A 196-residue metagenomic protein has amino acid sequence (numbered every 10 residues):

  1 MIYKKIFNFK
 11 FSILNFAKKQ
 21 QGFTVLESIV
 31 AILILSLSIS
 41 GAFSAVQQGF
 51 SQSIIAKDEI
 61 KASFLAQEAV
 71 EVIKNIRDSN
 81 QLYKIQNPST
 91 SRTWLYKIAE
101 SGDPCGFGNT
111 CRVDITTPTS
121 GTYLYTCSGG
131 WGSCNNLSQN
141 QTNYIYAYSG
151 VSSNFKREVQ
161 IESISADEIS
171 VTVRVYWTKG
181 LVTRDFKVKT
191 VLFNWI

Functional and structural regions predicted by a protein language model:
M1-F23: N-terminal leader/signal peptides at the extreme start of proteins
N8-F9, L14, A31, S63 (+1 more regions): Short amphipathic alpha-helical "recognition" segments used for binding
F11-N15, E27, I54, E68 (+2 more regions): Prokaryotic Sec-type signal peptides and long signal-anchor helices with extended Leu/Ile/Val-rich h-regions
I13-N15, V25, I34, F64 (+2 more regions): Acidic/proline-rich low-complexity IDRs
K18, V30, L37-I39, Q86 (+1 more regions): Generic low-complexity, intrinsically disordered sequence content enriched in small uncharged/hydrophobic residues
Q20, K57, I73-I76: Residue-level signal for short amphipathic helical patches enriched in basic/charged and nearby hydrophobic residues
F23-Q67, N80: Aliphatic-rich helix starts adjacent to a transmembrane/signal segment
F64, V70-I196: Low-complexity, Gly/Pro-rich coil/beta segments used as flexible assembly/activation regions
